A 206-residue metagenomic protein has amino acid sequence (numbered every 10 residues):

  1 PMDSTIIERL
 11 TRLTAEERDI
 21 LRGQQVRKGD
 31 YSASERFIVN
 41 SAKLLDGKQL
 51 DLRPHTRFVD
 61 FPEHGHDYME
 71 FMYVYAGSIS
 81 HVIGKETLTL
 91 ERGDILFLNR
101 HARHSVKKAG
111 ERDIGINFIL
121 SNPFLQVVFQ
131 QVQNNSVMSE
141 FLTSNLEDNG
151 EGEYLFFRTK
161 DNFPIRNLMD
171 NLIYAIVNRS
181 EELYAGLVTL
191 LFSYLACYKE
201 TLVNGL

Functional and structural regions predicted by a protein language model:
P1-L21, N40-S41, A109-Y174: A hydrophobic/aromatic-rich effector-binding and dimerization subdomain of bacterial HTH-type transcriptional regulators
P1-S78, S136-M138, E153: Generic protein-terminus/edge-of-domain signal
G47-L146, N178-E182: N-terminal regulatory/effector-sensing and dimerization cores that precede helix-turn-helix DNA-binding domains
F156-G205: An amphipathic alpha-helical interaction segment
